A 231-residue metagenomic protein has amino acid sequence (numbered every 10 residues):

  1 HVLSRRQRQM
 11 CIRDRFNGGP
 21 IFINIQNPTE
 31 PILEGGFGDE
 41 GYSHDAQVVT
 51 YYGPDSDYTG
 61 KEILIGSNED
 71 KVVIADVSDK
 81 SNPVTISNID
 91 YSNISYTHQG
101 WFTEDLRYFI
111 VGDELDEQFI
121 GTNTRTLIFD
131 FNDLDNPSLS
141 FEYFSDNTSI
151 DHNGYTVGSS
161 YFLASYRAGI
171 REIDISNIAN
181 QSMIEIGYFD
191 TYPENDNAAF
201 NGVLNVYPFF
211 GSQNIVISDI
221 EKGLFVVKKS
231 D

Functional and structural regions predicted by a protein language model:
H1-I12: Single conserved hydrophobic/aromatic residue that forms the stacking wall/gate of nucleotide- or nucleobase-binding
R5-R6, D45-T59, G100-D105, N153-T156 (+1 more regions): Structural signature of eukaryotic scaffold interfaces centered on beta-propeller domains
R13-G18, T59, I65-N68, Q118-T124: Short, solvent-exposed loop/turn segments at conserved positions within beta-propeller repeat blades
R15-N17, K71, L115-F119, A168-R171 (+1 more regions): Short glycine/acidic-enriched loop and turn motifs that connect beta-strands
F22-E30, I74-N82, I128-N136, I173-M183 (+1 more regions): Short loop/turn segments immediately following beta-strands, especially the blade-tip and inter-blade linker loops
S92-Y96, F141-N153, S182-F210: Conserved blade-ending motifs and adjacent loop-strand segments that build the rim/top face of beta-propeller domains
R107-I184: Loop/turn-rich, solvent-exposed surfaces of beta-rich toroidal or solenoidal domains
N197-D231: Blade-level signature of beta-propeller repeat domains, shared across WD40, Kelch, NHL, RCC1 and BNR/Asp-box propellers
